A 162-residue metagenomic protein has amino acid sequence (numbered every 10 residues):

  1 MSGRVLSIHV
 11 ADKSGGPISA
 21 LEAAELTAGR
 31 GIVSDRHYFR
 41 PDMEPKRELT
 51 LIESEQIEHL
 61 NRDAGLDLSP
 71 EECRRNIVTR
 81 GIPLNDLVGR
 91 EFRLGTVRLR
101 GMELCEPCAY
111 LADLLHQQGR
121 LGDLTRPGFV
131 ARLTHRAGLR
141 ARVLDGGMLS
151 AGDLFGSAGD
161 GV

Functional and structural regions predicted by a protein language model:
M1-V162: Metal-cofactor-dependent catalytic cores
